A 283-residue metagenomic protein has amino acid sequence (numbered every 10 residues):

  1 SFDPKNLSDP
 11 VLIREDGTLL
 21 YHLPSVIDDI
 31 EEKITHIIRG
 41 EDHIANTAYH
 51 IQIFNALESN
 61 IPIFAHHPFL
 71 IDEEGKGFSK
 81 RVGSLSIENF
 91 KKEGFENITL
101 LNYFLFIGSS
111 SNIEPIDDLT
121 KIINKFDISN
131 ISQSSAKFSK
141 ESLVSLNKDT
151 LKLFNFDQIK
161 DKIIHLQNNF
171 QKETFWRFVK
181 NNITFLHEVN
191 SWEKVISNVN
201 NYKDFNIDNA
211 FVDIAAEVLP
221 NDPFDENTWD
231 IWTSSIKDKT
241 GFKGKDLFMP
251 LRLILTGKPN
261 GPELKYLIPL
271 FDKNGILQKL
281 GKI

Functional and structural regions predicted by a protein language model:
S1-H66, D72-F78, S86: Active-site cores that bind ATP or allylic diphosphates and position pyrophosphate for catalysis
G40, F90, K237, G241: Short, charged/polar micro-motifs that form catalytic or ligand-binding hotspots
A45-Q52, T99, D246, P250: Short amphipathic alpha-helical face segments that pack within enzyme cores and frequently flank/anchor catalytic
T47, G83, N97, W229-D230: Generic non-transmembrane alpha-helix signal with a bias for helix starts/N-cap capping motifs
H50, L143, V179, I214-A215 (+1 more regions): Hydrophobic residues within well-ordered alpha-helices
L57-N201, T256-I283: Catalytic adenosine-cofactor/nucleotide-binding cores of aminoacyl-tRNA synthetases and other
I207-L255: C-terminal accessory/binding modules appended to enzymatic or scaffolding proteins
